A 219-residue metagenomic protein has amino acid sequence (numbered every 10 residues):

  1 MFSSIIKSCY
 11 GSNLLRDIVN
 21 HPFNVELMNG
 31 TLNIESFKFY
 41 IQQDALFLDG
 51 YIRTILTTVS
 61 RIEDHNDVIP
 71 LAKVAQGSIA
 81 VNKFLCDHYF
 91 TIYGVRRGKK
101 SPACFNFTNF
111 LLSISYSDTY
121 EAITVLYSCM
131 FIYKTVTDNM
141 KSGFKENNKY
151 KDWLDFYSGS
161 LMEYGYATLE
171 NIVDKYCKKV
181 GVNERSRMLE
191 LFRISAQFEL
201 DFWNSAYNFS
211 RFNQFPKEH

Functional and structural regions predicted by a protein language model:
K7, N66-Y164, R193, Q197 (+1 more regions): Active-site-proximal alpha-helical scaffolds that flank and shape metal-associated catalytic sites
K7-L32, Y51, E170-K179: Short alpha-helical hairpin
N13-D17, T31-R61, T124-K134, W203: Alpha-helical bundle segments that constitute or directly flank the non-heme di-iron/ferroxidase center
F39-G50, K73, G77, R187-I194 (+1 more regions): A non-catalytic, amphipathic alpha-helix used as a structural packing/dimerization or gating element in enzyme scaffolds
T58-I62, I114, T137-F144, Y176 (+3 more regions): Secondary-structure edge/capping motif, primarily at the C-terminal ends of alpha-helices and the immediately following
I62-V68, G181-V182, S186: Structural helix-adjacent loops and short alpha-helical linkers that scaffold large soluble proteins
Y164-R193: Long amphipathic all-alpha helical oligomerization modules
L189-H219: Acidic, carboxylate-rich catalytic segments that either coordinate divalent cations
